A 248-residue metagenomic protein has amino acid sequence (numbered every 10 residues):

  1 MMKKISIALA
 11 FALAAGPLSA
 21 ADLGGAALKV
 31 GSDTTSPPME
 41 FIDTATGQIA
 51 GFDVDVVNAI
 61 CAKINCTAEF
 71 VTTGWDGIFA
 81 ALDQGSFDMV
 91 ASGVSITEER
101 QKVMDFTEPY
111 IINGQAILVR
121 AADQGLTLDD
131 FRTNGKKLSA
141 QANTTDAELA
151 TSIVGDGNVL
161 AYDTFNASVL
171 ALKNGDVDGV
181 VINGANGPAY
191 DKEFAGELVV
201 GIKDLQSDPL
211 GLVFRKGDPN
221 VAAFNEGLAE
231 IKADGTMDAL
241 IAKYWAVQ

Functional and structural regions predicted by a protein language model:
D22, V119-K137: Flexible hinge/capping segments at coil-to-helix
D22-G93, K102, D234: Extracytoplasmic small-molecule ligand-binding "clamshell" domains of the periplasmic binding protein/Venus flytrap
L28-S32, A50, D129-N143, N158: Short loop->beta-strand "edge-of-pocket" segments that line small-molecule binding or catalytic clefts across diverse
S32-S36, V71-D76, G85-T97, A121 (+3 more regions): Beta->alpha turn/N-cap motifs
T34, I112-V119, G184, P188-A229 (+1 more regions): Periplasmic-binding protein-like
V54-D55, E69-A80, G125-L126, A142 (+2 more regions): Short helix-initiation/N-cap motifs at beta->coil->alpha
T67, T145-L160, V200-G201, L228-Q248: Ligand-binding clefts/hinges and TM-proximal coupling segments of bilobed small-molecule sensing domains
G77-A80, G93-K102, L149, K173 (+1 more regions): A ligand-binding cleft/hinge motif common to bilobed small-molecule-binding domains
